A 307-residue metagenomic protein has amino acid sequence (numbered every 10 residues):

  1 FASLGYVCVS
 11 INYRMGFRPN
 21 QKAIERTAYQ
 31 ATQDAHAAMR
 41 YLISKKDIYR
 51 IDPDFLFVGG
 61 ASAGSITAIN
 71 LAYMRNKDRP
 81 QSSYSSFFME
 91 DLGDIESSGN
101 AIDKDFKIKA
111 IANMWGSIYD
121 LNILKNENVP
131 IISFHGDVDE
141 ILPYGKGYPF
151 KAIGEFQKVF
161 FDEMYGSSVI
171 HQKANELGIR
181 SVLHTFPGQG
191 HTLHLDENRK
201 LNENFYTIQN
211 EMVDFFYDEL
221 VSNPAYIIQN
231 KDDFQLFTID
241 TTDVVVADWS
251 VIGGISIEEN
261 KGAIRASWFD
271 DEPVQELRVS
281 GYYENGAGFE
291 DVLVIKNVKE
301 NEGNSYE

Functional and structural regions predicted by a protein language model:
F1-S10: Short amphipathic alpha-helix adjacent to the substrate-entry channel of hydrolases
V9, R14-K45, Y49: Catalytic nucleophile-loop/oxyanion-hole region of alpha/beta-hydrolase and closely related hydrolase-like folds
Q33, A37-E127: Primarily recognizes the serine-hydrolase "nucleophile elbow" in alpha/beta-hydrolase and SGNH/GDSL folds
S133-H135, D139: Short beta-strand/loop motif that positions the catalytic acidic residue of the alpha/beta-hydrolase fold
M164-Y226: C-terminal catalytic histidine-bearing segment of alpha/beta-hydrolase fold enzymes
I227, S250-R265, F269: Low-complexity "stalk/linker" and mucin-like segments enriched in Ser/Thr/Pro/Ala/Gly
D232-T241: A short beta-strand segment in extracellular, disulfide-stabilized domains
Y282-V292, V298: Short, exposed coil/turn segments at beta-strand boundaries within extracellular/luminal domains
